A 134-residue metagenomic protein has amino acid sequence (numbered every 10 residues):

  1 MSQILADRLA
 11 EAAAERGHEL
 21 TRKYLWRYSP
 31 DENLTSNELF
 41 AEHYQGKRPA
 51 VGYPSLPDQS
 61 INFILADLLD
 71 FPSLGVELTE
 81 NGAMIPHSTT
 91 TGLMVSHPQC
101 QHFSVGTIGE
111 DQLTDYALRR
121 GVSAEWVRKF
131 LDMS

Functional and structural regions predicted by a protein language model:
M1-C100, D111, F130: Small-residue-enriched alpha-helical segments and adjacent helix-cap loops that form tight helix-helix packing
Q101-V105: A short, ordered amphipathic alpha-helix with a cationic face
G106-S134: TerminUS-proximal long segments
